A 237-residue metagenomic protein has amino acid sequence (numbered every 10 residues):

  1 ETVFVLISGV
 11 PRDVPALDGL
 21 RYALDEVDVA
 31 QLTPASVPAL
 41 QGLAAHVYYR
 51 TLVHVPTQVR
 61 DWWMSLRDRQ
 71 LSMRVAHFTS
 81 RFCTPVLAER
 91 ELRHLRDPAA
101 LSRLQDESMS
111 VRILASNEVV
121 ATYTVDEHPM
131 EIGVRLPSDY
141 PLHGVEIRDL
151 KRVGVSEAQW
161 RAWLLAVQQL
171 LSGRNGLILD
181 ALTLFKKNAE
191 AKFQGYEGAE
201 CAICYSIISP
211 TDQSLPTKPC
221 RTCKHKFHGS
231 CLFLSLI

Functional and structural regions predicted by a protein language model:
E1-N117, Y140-E200: Glycine-centered motif in EGF-like
M109-E131: Amphipathic, interaction-prone secondary-structure segments
A121-Y123, E190-F193, S209: Residues embedded in well-ordered secondary-structure elements
D126-P129, P137-P141, R152-V155, I208 (+1 more regions): Conserved beta-strand elements of beta-rich interaction domains across eukaryotes, especially beta-propellers
A166, I207, L234-S235: Alpha-helical recognition domains of nuclear gene-regulatory proteins
G195-K218, K226: Small Cys/His zinc-coordinating "RING-like" fingers
T222-I237: Cys/His-coordinated zinc-finger cores
